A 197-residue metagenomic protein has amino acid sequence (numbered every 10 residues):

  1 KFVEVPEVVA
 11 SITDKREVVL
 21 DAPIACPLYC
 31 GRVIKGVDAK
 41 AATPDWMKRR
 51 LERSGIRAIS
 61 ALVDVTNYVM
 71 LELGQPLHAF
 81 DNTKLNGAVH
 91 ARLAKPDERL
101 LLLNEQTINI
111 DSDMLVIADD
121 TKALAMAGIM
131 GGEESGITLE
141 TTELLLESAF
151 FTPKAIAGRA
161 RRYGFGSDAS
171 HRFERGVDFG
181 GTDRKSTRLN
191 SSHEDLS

Functional and structural regions predicted by a protein language model:
K1-R188, S197: RNA/tRNA-interacting regions in translation and RNA-turnover enzymes
N190-S192: Hydrophobic alpha-helical segments, chiefly the membrane-spanning helices and signal/signal-anchor peptides
